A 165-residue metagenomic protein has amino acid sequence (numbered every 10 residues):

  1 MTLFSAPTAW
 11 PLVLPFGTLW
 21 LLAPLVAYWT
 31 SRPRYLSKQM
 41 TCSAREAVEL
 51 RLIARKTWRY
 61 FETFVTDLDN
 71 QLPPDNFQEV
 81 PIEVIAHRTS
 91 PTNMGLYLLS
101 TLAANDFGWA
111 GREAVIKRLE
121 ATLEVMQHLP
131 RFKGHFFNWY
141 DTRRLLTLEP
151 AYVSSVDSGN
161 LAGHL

Functional and structural regions predicted by a protein language model:
M1-L165: Acidic, mature catalytic/reactive cores of soluble proteins
